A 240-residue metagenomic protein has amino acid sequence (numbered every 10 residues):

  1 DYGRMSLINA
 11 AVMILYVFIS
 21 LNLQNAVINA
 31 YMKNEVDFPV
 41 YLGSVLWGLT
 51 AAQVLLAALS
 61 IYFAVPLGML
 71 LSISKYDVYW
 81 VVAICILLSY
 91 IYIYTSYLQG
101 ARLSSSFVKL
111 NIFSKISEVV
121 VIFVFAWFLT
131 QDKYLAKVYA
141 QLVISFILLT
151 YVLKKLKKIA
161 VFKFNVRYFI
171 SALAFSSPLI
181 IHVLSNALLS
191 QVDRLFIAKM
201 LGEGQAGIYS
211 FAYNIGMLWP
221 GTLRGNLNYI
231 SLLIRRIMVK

Functional and structural regions predicted by a protein language model:
Y2-I19, D193-L195, G207-R224: Alpha-helical transmembrane segments of polytopic membrane transporters and translocases
S6-N9, V45, L49, V81 (+6 more regions): Residue-level recognition of transmembrane alpha-helices in multi-pass small-molecule transporters/permeases
L7-I8, M13-A64, D77, K240: Membrane-water interface segments that mark the loop-to-transmembrane alpha-helix transition
I14-F18, V54, A58, M69-Y94 (+1 more regions): Alpha-helical transmembrane segments of multi-pass membrane proteins
I19-E35, A212, G216-K240: Helix-loop junctions and terminal segments of transmembrane helices in multi-pass membrane transport/translocation
A30-K33, L87-L110, A160: Membrane-interface junctions at transmembrane-helix termini in multi-pass inner-membrane proteins
Y79, K109-K157, Y213-G216: Hydrophobic alpha-helical transmembrane segments
S105, Y134-V138, L149-S190, Y229 (+1 more regions): Interhelical loop/hinge segments that connect adjacent transmembrane helices in multipass membrane
